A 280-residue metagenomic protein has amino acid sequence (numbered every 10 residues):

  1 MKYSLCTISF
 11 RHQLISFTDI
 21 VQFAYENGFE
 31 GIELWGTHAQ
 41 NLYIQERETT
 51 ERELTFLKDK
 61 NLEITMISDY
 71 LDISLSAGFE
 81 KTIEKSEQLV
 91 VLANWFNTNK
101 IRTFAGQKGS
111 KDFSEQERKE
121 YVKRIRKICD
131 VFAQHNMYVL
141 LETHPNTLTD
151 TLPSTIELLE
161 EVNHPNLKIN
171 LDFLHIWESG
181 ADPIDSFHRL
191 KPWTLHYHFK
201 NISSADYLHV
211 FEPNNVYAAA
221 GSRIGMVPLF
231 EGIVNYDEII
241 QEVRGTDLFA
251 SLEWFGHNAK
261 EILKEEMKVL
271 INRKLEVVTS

Functional and structural regions predicted by a protein language model:
M1-S4, S9, L14-G28, K58-N61 (+4 more regions): Histidine-acidic metal/acid-base catalytic patches
L5-T18, W35-T50, K81-S86: N-terminal-biased segments
S9-R11, G36-H38, Y70-I73, A105-G109 (+4 more regions): Active-site-proximal loop/turn and secondary-structure-junction residues that shape catalytic pockets, frequently
D19, F56-D59, L75-I169, E261: Active-site acidic/histidine proton-transfer and metal-coordination neighborhood in alpha/beta enzyme cores
E33, M66, R102, L140 (+2 more regions): Conserved beta-strand positions in the central sheet of alpha/beta enzyme cores
E33-K58, G106-D112: Glycine-rich, proline-tolerant flexible connector loops at the mouths of alpha/beta enzymes
R47-K60, K123-F132, S186-R189, E238-E242: Catalytic-core regions built around general acid/base machinery
L71-F79, M226-F230: The substrate-binding groove and active-site-proximal loops of carbohydrate-active enzymes, especially glycoside
